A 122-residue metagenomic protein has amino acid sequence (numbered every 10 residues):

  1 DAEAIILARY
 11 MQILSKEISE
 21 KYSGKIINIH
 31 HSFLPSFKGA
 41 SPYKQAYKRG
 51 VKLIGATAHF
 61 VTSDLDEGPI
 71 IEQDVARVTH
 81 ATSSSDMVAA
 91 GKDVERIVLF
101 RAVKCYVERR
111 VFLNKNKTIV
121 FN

Functional and structural regions predicted by a protein language model:
A4-N122: Donor/substrate-binding cores of folate-linked one-carbon enzymes
